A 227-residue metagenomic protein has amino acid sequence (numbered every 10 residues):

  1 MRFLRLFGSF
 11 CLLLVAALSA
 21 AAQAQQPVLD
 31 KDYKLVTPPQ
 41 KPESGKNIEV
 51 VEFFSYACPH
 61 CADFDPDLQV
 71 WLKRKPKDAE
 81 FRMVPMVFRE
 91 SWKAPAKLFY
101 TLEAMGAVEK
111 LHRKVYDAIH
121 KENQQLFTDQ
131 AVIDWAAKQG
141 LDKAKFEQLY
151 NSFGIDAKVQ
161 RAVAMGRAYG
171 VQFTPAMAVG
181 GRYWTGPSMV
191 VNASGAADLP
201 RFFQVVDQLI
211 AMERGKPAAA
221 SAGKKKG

Functional and structural regions predicted by a protein language model:
R2-K93, D207-G227: Extracytoplasmic thiol/disulfide redox context detector
F3, Q139-G227: C-terminal cap of thioredoxin/glutaredoxin-like
F54, M83-V84, Y116-I119, E147-Q148 (+1 more regions): A short, structure-level motif marking secondary-structure boundaries and short turns
Y56-H60, V87-S91, D117-E122, S152-I155 (+1 more regions): Solvent-exposed loop/turn segments at secondary-structure junctions within structured extracellular/periplasmic domains
D65-L72, P95-F99, H112, D129 (+4 more regions): Extracytoplasmic/secreted envelope proteins and their assembly/folding machinery, especially bacterial periplasmic
R74-M105, E109-A137: Structural microenvironment flanking redox-active thiols in thiol-disulfide oxidoreductases
